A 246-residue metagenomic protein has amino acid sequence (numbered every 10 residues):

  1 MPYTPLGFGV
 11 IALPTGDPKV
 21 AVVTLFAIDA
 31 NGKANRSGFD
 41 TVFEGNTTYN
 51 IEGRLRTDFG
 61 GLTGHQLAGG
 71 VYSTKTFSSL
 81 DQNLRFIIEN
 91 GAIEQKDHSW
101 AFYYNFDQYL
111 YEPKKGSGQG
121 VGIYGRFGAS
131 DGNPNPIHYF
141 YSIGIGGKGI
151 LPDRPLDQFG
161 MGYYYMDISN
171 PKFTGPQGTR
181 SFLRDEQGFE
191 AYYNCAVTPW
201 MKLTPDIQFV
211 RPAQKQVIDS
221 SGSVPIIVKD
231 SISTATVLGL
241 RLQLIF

Functional and structural regions predicted by a protein language model:
M1-G53: Aromatic- and glycine-enriched pocket-lining scaffold segments that form the walls of small-molecule binding clefts
F8-A12, I51-T57, Y104-Q108, I143-G147 (+3 more regions): Residues on the lipid-exposed face of transmembrane beta-strands in outer-membrane beta-barrel proteins
T15-A21, R56-H65, Y111-V121, G149-Q158 (+1 more regions): Short loop/turn motifs that connect adjacent beta-strands in outer-membrane beta-barrel proteins
V23-D29, Q66-Y72, V121-A129, I143 (+2 more regions): Transmembrane beta-barrel strands of outer-membrane/channel proteins
A30-N105: Surface-exposed beta-loop-beta
A34-D40, F77-R85, P134-Y139, P171-Q177 (+1 more regions): Outer-membrane beta-barrel translocator domains and adjoining extracellular loop/strand segments of Gram-negative
T41-F43, K96-D97, A129-F140: Solvent-exposed loop/turn segments connecting transmembrane beta-strands in outer-membrane beta-barrel proteins
D230-F246: Outer-membrane beta-barrel "beta-signal"
